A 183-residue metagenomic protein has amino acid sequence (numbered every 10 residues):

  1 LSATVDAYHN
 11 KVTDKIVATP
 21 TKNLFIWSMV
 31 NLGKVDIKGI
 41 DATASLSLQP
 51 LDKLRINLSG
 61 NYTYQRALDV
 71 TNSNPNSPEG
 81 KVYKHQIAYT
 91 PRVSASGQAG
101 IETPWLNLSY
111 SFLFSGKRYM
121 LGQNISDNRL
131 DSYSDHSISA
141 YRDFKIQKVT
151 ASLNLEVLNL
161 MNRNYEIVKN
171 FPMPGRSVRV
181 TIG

Functional and structural regions predicted by a protein language model:
L1, D52-L58, V93-A95, P104-L106 (+3 more regions): Outer-envelope beta-barrel architecture signal
D6, D41, S137, N159-N162: Acidic active-site catalytic centers that drive phospho-/nucleotidyl reactions and related ester hydrolyses
D6-V12, S28-Y119: Gram-negative outer-membrane beta-barrel transporters
T13, T19-S28, T71-V82, S115-G116 (+2 more regions): Flexible, surface-exposed loop regions and adjacent strand-edge segments of Gram-negative outer-membrane beta-barrel
K15, S109, R163: Residues that scaffold the ATP/ADP-binding catalytic core of kinase and kinase-like folds
N31, N61, N124, N159-N162: Asparagine-centered polar/low-complexity signal
I40-S47, S137-D143, I182: Short, well-ordered amphipathic alpha-helices
L113-L121, R129-D131, A140-G183: C-terminal beta-signal and adjacent terminal beta-strands/loops of Gram-negative outer-membrane beta-barrel proteins
